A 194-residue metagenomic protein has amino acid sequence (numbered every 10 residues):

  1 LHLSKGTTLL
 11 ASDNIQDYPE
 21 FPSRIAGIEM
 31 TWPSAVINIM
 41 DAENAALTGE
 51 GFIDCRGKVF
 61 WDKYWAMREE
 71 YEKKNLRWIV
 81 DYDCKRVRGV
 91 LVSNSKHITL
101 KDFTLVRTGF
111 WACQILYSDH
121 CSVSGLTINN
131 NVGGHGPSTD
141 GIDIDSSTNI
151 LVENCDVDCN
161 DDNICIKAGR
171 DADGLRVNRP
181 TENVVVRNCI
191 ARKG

Functional and structural regions predicted by a protein language model:
L1-G194: Extracellular/periplasmic carbohydrate-active domains that bind, remodel, or depolymerize complex polysaccharides
